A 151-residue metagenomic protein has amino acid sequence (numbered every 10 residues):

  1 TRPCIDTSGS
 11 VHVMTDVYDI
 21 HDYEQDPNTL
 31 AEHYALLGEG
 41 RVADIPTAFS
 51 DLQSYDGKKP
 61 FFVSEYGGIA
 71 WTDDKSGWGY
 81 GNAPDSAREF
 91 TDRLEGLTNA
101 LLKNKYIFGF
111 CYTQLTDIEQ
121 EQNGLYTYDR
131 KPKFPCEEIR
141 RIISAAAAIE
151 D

Functional and structural regions predicted by a protein language model:
T1-R130: Substrate-binding/catalytic cleft of secreted carbohydrate-active enzymes, primarily glycoside hydrolases
G124-D151: Catalytic cores of secreted or luminal carbohydrate-active enzymes
